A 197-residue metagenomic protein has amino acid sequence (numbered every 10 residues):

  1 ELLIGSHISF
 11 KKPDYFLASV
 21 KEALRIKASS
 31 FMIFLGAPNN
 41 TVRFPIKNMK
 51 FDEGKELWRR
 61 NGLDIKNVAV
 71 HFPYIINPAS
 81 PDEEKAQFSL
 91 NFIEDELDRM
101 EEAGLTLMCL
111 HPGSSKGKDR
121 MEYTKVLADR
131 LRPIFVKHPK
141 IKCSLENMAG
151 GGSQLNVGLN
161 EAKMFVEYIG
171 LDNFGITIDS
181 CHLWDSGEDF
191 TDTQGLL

Functional and structural regions predicted by a protein language model:
E1-V70, P78-D98: N-terminal pre-domain/capping segments
H7-K11, G36-P38, P73-I75, G113-S115 (+2 more regions): Active-site beta-loop-alpha junctions enriched in small/polar residues
D14, K118, E188: Residues that form or flank phosphate/diphosphate-binding pockets in enzymes that use nucleotide phosphates
L57, F165, L196: Residues that form generic nucleotide/phosphate-binding pockets
N61, P78-G175, D185: Active-site acidic/histidine proton-transfer and metal-coordination neighborhood in alpha/beta enzyme cores
I178: Short loop/edge segments at beta-strand edges and connector loops that shape dinucleotide/nucleotide cofactor-binding
G187-L197: A short alpha/beta connector and helix-capping loop motif
